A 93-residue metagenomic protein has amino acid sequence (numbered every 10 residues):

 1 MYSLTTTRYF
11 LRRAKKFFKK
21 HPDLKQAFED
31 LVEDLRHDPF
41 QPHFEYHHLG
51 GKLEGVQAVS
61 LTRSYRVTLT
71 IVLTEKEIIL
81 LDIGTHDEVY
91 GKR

Functional and structural regions predicted by a protein language model:
M1, V56, E75-E77: A generic structural signal for beta-strand entry/edge sites
M1-L31: Arg/Lys-rich, positively charged N-terminal/basic patches that mediate binding to nucleic acids
R12, K25, L61-R66, T70-R93: Enriched for short, Lys/Arg-rich terminal
D34-V59: A short, surface-exposed loop/turn module that caps and links secondary-structure elements
